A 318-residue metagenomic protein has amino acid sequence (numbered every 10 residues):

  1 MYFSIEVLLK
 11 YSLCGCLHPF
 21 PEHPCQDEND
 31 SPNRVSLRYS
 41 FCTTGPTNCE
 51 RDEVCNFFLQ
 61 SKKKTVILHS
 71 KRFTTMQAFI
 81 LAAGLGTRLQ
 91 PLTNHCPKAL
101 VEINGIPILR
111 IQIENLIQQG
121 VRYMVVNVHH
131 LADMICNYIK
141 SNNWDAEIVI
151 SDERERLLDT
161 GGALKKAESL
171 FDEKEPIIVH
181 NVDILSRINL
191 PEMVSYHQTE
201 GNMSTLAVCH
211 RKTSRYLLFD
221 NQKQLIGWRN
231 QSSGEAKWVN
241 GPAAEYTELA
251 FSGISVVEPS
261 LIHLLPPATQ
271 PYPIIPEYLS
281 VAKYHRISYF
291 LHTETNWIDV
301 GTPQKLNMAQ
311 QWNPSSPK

Functional and structural regions predicted by a protein language model:
L9, P32, Y39, N56 (+3 more regions): Short, positively charged and aromatic/hydrophobic N-terminal segments
C14-C16, C25, C42, C49 (+1 more regions): Cysteine-centered motifs
V66-I80, I106-N181, E192, A268-T269: Conserved N-terminal catalytic core of the sugar/cofactor nucleotidyltransferase
M76-N104, I117-Q119, L291: Glycine-rich N-terminal loop/short-helix segment of MobA-like nucleotidyltransferase
L85, V182-I184: Active-site metal-binding loops of divalent metal-dependent hydrolases
E175-I178, L185, P191-Q198, R211-K212 (+1 more regions): Catalytic-core segments of class I nucleotidyltransferases/pyrophosphorylases that form NMP-activated intermediates
E200-C209: A short, conserved acidic/glycine-rich loop-to-beta-strand motif that forms the donor nucleotide-sugar/metal
